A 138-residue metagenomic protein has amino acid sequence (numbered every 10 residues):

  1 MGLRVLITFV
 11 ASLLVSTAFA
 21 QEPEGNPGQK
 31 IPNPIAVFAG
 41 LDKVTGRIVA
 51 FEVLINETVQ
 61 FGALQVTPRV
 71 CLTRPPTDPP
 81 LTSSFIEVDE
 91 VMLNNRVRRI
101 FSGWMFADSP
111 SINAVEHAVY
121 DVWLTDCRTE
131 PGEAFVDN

Functional and structural regions predicted by a protein language model:
G2-I7, A20-N138: N- and C-terminal low-complexity/disordered segments
I7-S16: Bacterial N-terminal signal peptides
